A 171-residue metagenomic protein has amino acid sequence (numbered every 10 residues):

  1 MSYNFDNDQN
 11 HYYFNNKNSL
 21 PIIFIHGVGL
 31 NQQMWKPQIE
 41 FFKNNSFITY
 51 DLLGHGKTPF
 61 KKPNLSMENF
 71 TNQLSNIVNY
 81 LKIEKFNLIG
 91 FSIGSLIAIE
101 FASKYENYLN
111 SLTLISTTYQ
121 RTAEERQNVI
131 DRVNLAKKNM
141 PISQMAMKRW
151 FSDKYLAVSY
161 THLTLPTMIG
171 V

Functional and structural regions predicted by a protein language model:
M1-I22, F42-S46, N79, I83 (+1 more regions): Alpha/beta-hydrolase fold catalytic core
F14-P59: Conserved HGGG/HGGXW glycine-rich cap/lid loop of the alpha/beta-hydrolase fold
P37, I48-I89: Active-site loop/oxyanion-hole signature of alpha/beta-hydrolase fold enzymes
P37-E40, N76, S103-N107: Short, well-ordered alpha-helices that flank and scaffold nucleotide-derived cofactor binding pockets
G90, G94, A98: Gly/Ala-rich beta-loop-alpha elbow adjacent to hydrolase catalytic centers
I99-K104, L109-N139: Flexible "cap/lid" loop of the alpha/beta hydrolase fold
A123-N128, K138-L163: Conserved alpha/beta-hydrolase catalytic His-Asp/Glu region
H162-V171: Single conserved hydrophobic/aromatic residue that forms the stacking wall/gate of nucleotide- or nucleobase-binding
